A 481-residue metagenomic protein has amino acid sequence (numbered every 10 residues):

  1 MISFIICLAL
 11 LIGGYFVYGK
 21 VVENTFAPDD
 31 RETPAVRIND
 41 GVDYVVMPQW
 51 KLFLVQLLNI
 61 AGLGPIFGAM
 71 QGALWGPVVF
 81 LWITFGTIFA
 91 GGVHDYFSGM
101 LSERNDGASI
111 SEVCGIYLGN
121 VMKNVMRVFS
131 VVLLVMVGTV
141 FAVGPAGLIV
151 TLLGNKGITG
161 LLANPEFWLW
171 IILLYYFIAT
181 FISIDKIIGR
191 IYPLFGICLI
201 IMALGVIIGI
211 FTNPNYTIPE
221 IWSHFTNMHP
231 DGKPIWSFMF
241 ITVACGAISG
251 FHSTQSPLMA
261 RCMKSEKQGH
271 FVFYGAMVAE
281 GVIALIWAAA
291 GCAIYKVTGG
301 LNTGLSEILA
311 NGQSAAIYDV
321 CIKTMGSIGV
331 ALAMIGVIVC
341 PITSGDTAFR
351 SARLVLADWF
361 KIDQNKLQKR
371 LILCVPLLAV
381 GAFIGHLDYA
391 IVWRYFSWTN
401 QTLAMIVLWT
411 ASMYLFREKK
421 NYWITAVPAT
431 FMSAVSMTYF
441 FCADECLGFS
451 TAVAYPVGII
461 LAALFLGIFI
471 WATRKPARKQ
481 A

Functional and structural regions predicted by a protein language model:
I2-G19, G72-S102, S111, A454-A462: Extracellular loop-to-transmembrane helix junctions
A9-A27, F129, A146-I149, P165-T212 (+2 more regions): Membrane-interface loop-to-helix entry segments
L10-I66, S265: Membrane-interface "cap" regions at the ends of multi-pass membrane proteins
L10-L11, Y15, A90-D106, I110-F181 (+5 more regions): Helix-loop-helix module between adjacent transmembrane segments
M47-G64, I207-N215, H224-W287, I335-S344: Hydrophobic, membrane-embedded alpha-helices of multi-pass small-molecule transporters
G99, I210-I221, Y274-D319: Extracellular/periplasmic helix-exit of transmembrane alpha-helices
N120-R127, V131, L162-W170, G275-A284 (+5 more regions): Loop-to-transmembrane helix boundary motifs in multi-pass membrane proteins
G138-K156, A163-W170, T180, L199-N227 (+2 more regions): Hydrophobic alpha-helical segments and their helix-loop junctions in multi-pass secondary transporters
